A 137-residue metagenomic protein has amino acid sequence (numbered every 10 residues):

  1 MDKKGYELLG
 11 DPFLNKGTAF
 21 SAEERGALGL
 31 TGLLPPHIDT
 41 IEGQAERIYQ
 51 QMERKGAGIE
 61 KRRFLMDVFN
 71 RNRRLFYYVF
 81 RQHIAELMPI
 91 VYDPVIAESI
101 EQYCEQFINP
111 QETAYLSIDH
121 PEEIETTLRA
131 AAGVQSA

Functional and structural regions predicted by a protein language model:
M1-A137: Metallocofactor- and cofactor-centric catalytic cores in central/energy metabolism, strongly enriched
